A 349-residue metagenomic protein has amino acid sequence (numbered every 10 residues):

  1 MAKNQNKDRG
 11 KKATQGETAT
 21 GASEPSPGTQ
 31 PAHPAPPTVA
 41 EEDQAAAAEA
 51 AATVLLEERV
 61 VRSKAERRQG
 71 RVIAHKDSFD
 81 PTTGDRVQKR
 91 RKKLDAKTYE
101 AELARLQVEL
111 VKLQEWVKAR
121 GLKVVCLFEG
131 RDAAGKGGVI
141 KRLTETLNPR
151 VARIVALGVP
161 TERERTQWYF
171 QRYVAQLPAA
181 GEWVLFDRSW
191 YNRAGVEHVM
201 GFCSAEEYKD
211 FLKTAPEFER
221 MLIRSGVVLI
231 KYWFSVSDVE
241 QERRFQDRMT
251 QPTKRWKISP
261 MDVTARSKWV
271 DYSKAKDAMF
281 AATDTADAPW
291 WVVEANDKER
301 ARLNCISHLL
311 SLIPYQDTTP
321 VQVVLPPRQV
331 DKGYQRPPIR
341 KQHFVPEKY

Functional and structural regions predicted by a protein language model:
A2-K12, G28-P31, P37-R105: Charged, amphipathic alpha-helical linker segments immediately N-terminal to NTP-binding catalytic cores
K3, K274-D277, A281-Y349: NTP-dependent small-molecule kinase module
D95, A152-L212: Conserved nucleotide-sensing/catalytic segment adjacent to the nucleotide-binding pocket in NTP-handling enzymes
V108-K118: Pre-Walker A adenine-sensing motif
C126-T144: Glycine-rich phosphate-binding P-loop
K136, R163-T166, N192-H198, D238-F245 (+1 more regions): Switch/connector loops and helix/strand junctions flanking conserved nucleotide-binding motifs in nucleotide-processing
E145-I154, D317: Post-Walker A helix-loop "phosphate-sensing" segment adjacent to the P-loop in P-loop NTPases
V196-L212, L222-K274, V321-R328: A glycine- and Lys/Arg-enriched "phosphate-lid" helix/loop adjacent to the NTP-binding pocket of small-molecule kinases
